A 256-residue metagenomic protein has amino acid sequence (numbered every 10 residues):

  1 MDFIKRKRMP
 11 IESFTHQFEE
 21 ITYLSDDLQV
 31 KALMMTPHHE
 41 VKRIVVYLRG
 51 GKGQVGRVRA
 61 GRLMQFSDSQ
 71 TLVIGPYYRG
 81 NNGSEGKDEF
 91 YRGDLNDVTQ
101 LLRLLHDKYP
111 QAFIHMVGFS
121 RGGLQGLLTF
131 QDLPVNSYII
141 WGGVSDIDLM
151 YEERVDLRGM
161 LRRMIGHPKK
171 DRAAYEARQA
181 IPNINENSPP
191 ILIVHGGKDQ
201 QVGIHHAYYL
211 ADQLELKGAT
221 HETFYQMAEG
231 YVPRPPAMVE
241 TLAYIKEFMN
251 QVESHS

Functional and structural regions predicted by a protein language model:
D2-H38: N-terminal cap/lid segment of alpha/beta-hydrolase-fold proteins
K42-G51: Short beta-strand element of the alpha/beta-hydrolase
R57-G75: Short amphipathic alpha-helix adjacent to the substrate-entry channel of hydrolases
E89-K108: Alpha/beta-hydrolase active-site loop
Y109-S120: Alpha/beta-hydrolase fold nucleophile elbow
D148-N183: Mobile cap/lid helix-loop segments that gate and shape the active-site cleft of serine hydrolases
N187, I193-H195, D199: Short beta-strand/loop motif that positions the catalytic acidic residue of the alpha/beta-hydrolase fold
Y208, K217-S256: C-terminal catalytic histidine-bearing segment of alpha/beta-hydrolase fold enzymes
